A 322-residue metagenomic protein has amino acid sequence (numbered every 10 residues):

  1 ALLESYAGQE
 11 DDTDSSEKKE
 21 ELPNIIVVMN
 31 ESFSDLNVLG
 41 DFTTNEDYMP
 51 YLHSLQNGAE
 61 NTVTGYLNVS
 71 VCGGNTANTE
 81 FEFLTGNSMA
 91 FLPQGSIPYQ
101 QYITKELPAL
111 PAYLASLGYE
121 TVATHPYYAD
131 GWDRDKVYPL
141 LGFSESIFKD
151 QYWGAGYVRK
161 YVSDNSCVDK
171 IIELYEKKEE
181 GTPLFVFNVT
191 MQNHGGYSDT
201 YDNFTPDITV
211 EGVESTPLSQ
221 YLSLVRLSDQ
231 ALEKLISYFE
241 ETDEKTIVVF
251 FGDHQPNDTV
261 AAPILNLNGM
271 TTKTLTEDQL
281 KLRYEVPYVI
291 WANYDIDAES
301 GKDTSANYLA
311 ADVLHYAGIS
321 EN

Functional and structural regions predicted by a protein language model:
S5-P23, V27-N30, S34-N322: Solvent-exposed soluble domains appended to multi-pass membrane proteins
